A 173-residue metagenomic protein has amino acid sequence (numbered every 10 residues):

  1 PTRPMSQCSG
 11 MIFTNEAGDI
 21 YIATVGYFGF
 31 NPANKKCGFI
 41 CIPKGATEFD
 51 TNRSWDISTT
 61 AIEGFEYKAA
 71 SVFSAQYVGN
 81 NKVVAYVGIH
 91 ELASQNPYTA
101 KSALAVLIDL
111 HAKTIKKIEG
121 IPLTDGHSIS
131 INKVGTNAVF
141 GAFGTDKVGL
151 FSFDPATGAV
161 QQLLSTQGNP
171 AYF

Functional and structural regions predicted by a protein language model:
P1, K35-T47, A100-H111, S152-D154: Beta-propeller blade signature
P1-N81: Acidic, serine/threonine- and glycine-rich low-complexity intrinsically disordered segments that serve as flexible
M5, R53-V72, I115-K133, A159-Y172: Conserved blade-ending motifs and adjacent loop-strand segments that build the rim/top face of beta-propeller domains
A17, H111-A112, A156-T157: Residue-level recognition of short loop/turn positions
A17, K36, S102, T145-K147: Surface-exposed loop/turn positions within WD40 beta-propeller blades
F28, T47, E91, D146-K147: Surface-exposed, flexible loop/turn segments at secondary-structure boundaries
E66-F143: Loop/turn-rich, solvent-exposed surfaces of beta-rich toroidal or solenoidal domains
G141-F173: Hydrophobic, glycine-enriched assembly/anchoring segments
